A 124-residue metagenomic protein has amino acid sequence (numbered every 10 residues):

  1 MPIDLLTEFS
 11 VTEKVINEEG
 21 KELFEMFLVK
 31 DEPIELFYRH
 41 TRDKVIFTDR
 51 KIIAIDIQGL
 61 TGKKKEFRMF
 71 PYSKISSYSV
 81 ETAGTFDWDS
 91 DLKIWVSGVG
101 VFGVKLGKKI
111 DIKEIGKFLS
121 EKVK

Functional and structural regions predicted by a protein language model:
M1-V45, K109: Anionic N-terminal interaction surfaces
S10-F24, I52-E66, E121-K122: Charged, low-complexity, helix/coiled-coil-prone segments
F27-K44, T48-G100: Phosphoinositide-binding peripheral membrane targeting modules
V96-E114: Canonical phosphoinositide-binding patch of PH/PH-like domains
D111-K124: Pleckstrin homology
